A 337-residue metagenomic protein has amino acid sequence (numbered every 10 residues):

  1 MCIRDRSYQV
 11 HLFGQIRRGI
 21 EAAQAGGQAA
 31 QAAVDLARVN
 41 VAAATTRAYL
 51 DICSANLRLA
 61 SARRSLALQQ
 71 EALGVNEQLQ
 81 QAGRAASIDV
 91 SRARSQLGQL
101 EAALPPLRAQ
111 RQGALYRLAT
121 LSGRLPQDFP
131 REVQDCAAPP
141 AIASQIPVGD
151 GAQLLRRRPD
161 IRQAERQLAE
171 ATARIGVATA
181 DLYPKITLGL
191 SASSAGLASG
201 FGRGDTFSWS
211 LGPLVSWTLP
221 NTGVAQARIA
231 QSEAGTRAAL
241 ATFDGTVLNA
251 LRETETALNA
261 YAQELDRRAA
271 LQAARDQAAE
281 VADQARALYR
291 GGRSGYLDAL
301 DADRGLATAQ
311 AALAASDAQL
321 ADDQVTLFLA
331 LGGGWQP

Functional and structural regions predicted by a protein language model:
M1-R6: Conserved small/polar residues in nucleotide/adenosyl-binding loops
S7, E132, G189-S191: Solvent-exposed beta-strand sheet faces enriched in polar/charged residues
V10, S122, A192-G196, L219: Transmembrane beta-strands of outer-membrane beta-barrel pores
V10-R38, I88, R92, R157-R166 (+4 more regions): Sec/SRP-type N-terminal targeting helices
I16, A32-D150, A260, E264 (+3 more regions): Periplasmic alpha-helical coiled-coil/stalk elements that build and connect Gram-negative outer-membrane
Q80-R84, Y289-R293, A330-G334: A short glycine-centered flexible hinge/capping loop motif at secondary-structure junctions
L125-P126, I142, A312-P337: Acidic, low-complexity, intrinsically disordered peripheral segments
A285-Q319: C-terminal structured "cap/appendage" subdomains that terminate the fold
